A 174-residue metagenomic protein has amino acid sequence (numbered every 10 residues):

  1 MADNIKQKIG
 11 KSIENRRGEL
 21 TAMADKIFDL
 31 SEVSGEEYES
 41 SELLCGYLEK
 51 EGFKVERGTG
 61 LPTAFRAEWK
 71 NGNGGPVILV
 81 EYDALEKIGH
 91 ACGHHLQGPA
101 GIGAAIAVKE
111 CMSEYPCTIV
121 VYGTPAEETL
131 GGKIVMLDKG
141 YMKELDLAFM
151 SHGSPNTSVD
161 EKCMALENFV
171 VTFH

Functional and structural regions predicted by a protein language model:
D3-P116: Acidic/His- and Gly-rich active-site-bordering loop/insert found across diverse amide/peptide-bond hydrolases
F65-R66, L85-A91, H95-L96, Y115-H174: Histidine/acidic-residue-rich, glycine-tolerant segments that coordinate divalent metal ions
